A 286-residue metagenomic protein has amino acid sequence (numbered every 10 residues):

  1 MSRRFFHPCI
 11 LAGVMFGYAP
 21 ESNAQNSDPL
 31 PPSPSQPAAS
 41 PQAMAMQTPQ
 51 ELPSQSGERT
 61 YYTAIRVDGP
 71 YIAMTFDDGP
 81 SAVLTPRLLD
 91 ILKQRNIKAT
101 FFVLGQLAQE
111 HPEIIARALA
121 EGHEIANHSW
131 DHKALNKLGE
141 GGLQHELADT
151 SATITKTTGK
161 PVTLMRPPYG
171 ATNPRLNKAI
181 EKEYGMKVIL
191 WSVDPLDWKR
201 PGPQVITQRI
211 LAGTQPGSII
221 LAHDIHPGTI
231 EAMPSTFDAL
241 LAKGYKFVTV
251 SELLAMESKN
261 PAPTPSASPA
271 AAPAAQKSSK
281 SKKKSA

Functional and structural regions predicted by a protein language model:
S2-M74, P80-Q94, T236-A239, K243-A286: N-terminal pre-catalytic segment of deacetylase/amide-hydrolase enzymes
P32-A39, R59-T63, R87-L88, A126-N127 (+3 more regions): A broad, low-specificity signal for short, low-complexity segments enriched in glycine/proline and polar/charged
A43-L138, G142-E146, T153-K156, A255: Active-site beta->alpha N-cap acidic-glycine motif
Q109-E110, K133-A262: Catalytic domains of cell-wall/extracellular-matrix polysaccharide-remodeling enzymes, centered on de-N-acetylation
